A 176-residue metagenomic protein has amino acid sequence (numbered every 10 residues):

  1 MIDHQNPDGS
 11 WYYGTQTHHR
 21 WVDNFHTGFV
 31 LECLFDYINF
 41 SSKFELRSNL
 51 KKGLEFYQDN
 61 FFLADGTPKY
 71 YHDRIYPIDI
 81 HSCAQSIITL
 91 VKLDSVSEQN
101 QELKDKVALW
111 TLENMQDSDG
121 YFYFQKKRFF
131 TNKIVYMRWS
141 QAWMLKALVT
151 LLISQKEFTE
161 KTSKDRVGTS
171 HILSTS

Functional and structural regions predicted by a protein language model:
M1-S176: Glycan-recognition and catalytic cores of secretory/periplasmic carbohydrate-active enzymes
